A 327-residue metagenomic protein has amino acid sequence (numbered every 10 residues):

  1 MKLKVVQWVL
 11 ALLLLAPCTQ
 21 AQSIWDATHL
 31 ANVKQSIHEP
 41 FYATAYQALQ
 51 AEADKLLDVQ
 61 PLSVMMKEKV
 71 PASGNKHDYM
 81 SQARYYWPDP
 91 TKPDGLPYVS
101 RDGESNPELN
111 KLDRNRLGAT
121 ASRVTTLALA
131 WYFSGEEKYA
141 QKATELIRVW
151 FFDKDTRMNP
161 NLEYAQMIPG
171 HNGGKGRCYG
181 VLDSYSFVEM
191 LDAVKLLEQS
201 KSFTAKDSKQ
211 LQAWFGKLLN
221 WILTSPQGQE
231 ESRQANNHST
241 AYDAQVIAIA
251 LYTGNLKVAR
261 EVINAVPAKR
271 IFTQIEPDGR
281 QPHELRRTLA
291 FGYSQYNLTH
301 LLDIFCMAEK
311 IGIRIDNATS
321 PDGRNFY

Functional and structural regions predicted by a protein language model:
M1-V5: Positively charged n-region of N-terminal signal peptides that target proteins for export
Q7, A119, R123, S186 (+3 more regions): Catalytic-loop motifs flanking and including active-site residues across diverse enzymes
Q7-P17: Bacterial N-terminal signal peptides
A16-T19, K257: Hydrophobic alpha-helical membrane context
Q20-E231, E309-K310, N317-Y327: Extracellular glycan-targeting catalytic surfaces
G216-Y327: Extracellular polysaccharide-recognition and catalytic grooves
